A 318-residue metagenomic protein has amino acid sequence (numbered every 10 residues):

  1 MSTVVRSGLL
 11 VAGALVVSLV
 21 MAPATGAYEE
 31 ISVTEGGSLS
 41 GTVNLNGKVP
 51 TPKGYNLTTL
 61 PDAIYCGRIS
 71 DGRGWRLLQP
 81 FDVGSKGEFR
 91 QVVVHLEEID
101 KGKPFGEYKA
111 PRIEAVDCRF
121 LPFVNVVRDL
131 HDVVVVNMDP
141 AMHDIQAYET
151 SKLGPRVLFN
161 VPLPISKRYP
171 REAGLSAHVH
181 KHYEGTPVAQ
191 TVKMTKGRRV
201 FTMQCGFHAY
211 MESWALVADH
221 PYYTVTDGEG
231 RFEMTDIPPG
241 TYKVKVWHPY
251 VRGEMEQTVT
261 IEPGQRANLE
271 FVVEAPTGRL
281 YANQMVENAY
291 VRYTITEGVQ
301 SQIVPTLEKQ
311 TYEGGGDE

Functional and structural regions predicted by a protein language model:
M1-R6: N-terminal secretory signal peptides that target proteins for export/translocation
G8-V20: Bacterial N-terminal signal peptides
A14, P23-Y28: Small beta-barrel nucleic-acid-binding modules, principally OB-folds
G26-E318: Extracytoplasmic copper-binding redox domains, predominantly the cupredoxin/blue-copper superfamily
